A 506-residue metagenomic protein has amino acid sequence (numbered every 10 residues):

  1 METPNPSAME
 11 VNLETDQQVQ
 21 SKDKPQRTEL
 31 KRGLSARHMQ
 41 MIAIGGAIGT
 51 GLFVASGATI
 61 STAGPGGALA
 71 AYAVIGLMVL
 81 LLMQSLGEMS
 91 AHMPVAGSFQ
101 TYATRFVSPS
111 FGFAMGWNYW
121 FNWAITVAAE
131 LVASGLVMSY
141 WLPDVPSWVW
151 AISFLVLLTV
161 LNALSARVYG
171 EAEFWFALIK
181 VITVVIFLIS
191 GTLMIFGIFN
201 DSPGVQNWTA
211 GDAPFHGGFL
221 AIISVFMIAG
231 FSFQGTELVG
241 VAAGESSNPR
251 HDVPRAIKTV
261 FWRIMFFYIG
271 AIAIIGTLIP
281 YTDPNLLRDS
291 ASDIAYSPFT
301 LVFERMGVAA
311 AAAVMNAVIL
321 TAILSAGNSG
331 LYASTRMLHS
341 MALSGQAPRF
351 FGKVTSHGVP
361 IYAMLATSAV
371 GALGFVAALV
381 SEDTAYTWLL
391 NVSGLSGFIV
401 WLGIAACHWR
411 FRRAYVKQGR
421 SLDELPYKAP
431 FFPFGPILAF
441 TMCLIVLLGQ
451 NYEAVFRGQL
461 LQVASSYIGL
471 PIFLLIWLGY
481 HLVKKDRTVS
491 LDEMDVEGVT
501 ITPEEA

Functional and structural regions predicted by a protein language model:
M1-G57, S61-G66, L80, Q84 (+5 more regions): Membrane-interface "cap" regions at the ends of multi-pass membrane proteins
T15, Q100-F106, S110, L131-A151 (+6 more regions): Helix-loop-helix connectors at the membrane interface of multi-pass transporters/channels
D23-L30, L69, L142, P146 (+1 more regions): Helix-loop-helix junctions that connect adjacent transmembrane segments in multi-pass membrane transporters
L30-K31, A55-W150, F154, V160 (+3 more regions): Extracellular loop-to-transmembrane helix junctions
V95, N118-A133, I228-S246, A309-R349 (+3 more regions): Membrane-helix boundary/coupling elements in multi-pass transport proteins
T101, S108, Y140, V225 (+2 more regions): TM-loop-TM module centered on a large, flexible mid-protein loop between adjacent transmembrane helices in multi-pass
G135, W148-P203, Q234, I257-M265 (+3 more regions): Membrane-interface loop-to-helix entry segments
W175-F176, F351-V359, W401-A464, D495: C-terminal membrane-solvent junction of multi-pass transporters and transport-like membrane proteins
